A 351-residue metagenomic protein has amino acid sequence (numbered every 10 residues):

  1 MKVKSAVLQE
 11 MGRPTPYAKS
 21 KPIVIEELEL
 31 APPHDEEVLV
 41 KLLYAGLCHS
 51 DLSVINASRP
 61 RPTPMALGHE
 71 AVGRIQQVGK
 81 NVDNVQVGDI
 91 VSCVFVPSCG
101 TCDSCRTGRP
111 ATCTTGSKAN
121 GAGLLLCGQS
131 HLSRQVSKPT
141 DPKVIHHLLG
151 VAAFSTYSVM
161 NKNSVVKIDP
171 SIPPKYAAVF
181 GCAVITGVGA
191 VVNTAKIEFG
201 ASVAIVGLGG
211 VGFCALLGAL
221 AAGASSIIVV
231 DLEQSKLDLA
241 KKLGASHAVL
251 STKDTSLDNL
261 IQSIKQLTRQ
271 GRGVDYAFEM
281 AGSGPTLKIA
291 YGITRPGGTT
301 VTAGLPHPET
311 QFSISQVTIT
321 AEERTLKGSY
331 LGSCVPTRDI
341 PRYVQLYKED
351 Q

Functional and structural regions predicted by a protein language model:
K2, L257-Q266, Q270-G271, P308-Q351: C-terminal substrate-binding/catalytic core of Rossmann-like NAD(P)-dependent dehydrogenases/reductases
E29-A45, I55-R106, A111, A119 (+2 more regions): Glycine-rich beta-strand-centered segment in the early N-terminal region that forms part of a ligand/cofactor-binding
T101-S202, V206, Q351: NAD(P)H dinucleotide-binding glycine-rich loop of Rossmann-like/cofactor-binding domains, especially the beta1-alpha1
I205-L208, L220-L287: Adenosine-nucleotide cofactor-binding segment
G212-F213: N-terminal Rossmann-fold NAD(P) dinucleotide-binding loop
T294-R295: Helix-to-beta-strand junctions that scaffold the AdoMet/dcAdoMet cofactor pocket in Class I SAM-dependent enzymes
G298-T299, R324: Glycine-centered, small-residue-biased loops immediately flanking beta-strands in adenine/cofactor-binding cores
A303-G304: Acidic carboxylate diad motif detector
